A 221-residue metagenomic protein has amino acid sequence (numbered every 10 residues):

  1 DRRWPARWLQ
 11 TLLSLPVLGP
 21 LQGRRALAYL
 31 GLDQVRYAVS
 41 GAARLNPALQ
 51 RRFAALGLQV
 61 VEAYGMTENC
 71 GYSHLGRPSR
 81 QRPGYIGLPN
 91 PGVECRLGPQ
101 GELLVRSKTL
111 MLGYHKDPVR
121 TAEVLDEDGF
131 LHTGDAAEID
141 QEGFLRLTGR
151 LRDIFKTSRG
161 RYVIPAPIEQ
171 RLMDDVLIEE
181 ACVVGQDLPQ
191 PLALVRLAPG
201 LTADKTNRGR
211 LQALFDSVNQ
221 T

Functional and structural regions predicted by a protein language model:
D1-Q81, E94, E179: Gly/Ser/Thr-rich phosphate-binding loop
V39, E62, H74, E94-R96 (+7 more regions): Structured core elements
A43-R44, T109, G200: Alpha-helix/helix-capping structural signal
P89-T157, D174: Conserved ATP-binding/catalytic segment of the ANL
L110, L151, I168, D187-P189: A generic "binding-loop/recognition-motif" signal
A136, D174-P199, N219: C-terminal boundary motif of the adenylate-forming
Y162, V176-E180, L201-T221: Conserved C-terminal helical docking segment of ANL/AMP-forming enzymes that engages the acyl-acceptor during
A166-D174: Short amphipathic alpha-helix segments
